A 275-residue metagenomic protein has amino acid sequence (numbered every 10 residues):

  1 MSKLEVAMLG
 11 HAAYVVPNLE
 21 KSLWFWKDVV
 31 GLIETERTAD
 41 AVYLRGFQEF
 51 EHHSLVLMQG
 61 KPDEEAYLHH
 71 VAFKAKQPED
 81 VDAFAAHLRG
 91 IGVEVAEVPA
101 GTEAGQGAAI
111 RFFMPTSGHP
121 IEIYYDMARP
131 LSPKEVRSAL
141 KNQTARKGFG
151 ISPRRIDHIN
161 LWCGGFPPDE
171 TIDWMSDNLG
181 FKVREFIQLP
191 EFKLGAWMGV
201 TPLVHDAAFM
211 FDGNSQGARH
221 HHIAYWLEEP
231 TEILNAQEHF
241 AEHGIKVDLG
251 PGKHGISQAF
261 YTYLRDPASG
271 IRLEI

Functional and structural regions predicted by a protein language model:
M1-A86, G90, E94-R111: An N-terminus-focused feature that recognizes amino-terminal "leader" regions
M1-E20, L68-V71, K134-D169, A218-Y225: N-terminal beta-strand motif that seeds the catalytic metal site of vicinal oxygen chelate
S2, A86-S152, A196-W197, G244-I275: Vicinal oxygen chelate
L4, A13-E51, W162-H205, E238: Core segments of cupin and vicinal oxygen chelate
I33-Y67, F112, H119-M127, R184-H221 (+2 more regions): Conserved short beta-strand elements that form part of the metal-binding/catalytic scaffold of enzyme active sites
H69-K76, A83-V93, V204-Q258: A contiguous binding-surface segment within folded domains or other stable secondary-structure elements
